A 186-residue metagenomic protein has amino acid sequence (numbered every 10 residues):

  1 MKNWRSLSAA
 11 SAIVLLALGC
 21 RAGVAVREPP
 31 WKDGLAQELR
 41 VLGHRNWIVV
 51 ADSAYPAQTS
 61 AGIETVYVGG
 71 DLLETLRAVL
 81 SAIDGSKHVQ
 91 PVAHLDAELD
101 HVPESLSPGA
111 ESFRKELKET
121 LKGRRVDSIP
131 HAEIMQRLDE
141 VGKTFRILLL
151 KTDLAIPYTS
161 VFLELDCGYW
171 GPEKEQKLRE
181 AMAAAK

Functional and structural regions predicted by a protein language model:
M1-A10: Bacterial N-terminal signal peptides that target proteins for export
I13-R21: Hydrophobic h-region of N-terminal signal peptides that target proteins for export in Gram-negative bacteria
R21-L72: Long, hydrophobic N-terminal alpha-helical segment
N46-V49, E64-T65, Q90-H94, R125-V126 (+2 more regions): Structural motif
A51, T59-T65, L76, S105-L106 (+2 more regions): Short, glycine/acidic-enriched capping/hinge loops at junctions between secondary-structure elements
P56-A57, T65-P91, E111-H131: Feature captures the catalytic cores and cofactor-binding loops of soluble hydro-lyases/lyases that act on carboxylate
A93-H101, L106: Long, position-biased, composition-driven segments near the start of the mature protein
L106-K186: Glycine-rich, aromatic-bearing surface loops/beta-hairpins
